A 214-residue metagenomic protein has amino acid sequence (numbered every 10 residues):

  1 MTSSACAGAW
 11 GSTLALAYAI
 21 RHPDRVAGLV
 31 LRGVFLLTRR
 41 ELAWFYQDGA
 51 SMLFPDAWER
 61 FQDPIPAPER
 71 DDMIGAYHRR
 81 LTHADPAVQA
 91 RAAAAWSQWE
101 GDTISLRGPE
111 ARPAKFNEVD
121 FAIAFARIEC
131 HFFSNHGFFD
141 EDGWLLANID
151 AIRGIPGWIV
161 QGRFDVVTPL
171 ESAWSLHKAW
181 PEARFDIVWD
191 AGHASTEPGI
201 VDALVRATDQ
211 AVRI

Functional and structural regions predicted by a protein language model:
M1-W10: Alpha/beta-hydrolase fold nucleophile elbow
S12-P23, L29: Short glycine-enriched nucleophile-adjacent loop and the immediately C-terminal alpha-helix near the catalytic center
D24-Y77: A catalytic-pocket lid/entrance helix-loop region that shapes and gates access to the active site across common
P113-A122: Small-residue-rich helix-loop
H131-I149: Active-site nucleophile elbow and catalytic-triad environment of alpha/beta-hydrolase enzymes
I152-R153, I159-Q161: Short beta-strand/loop motif that positions the catalytic acidic residue of the alpha/beta-hydrolase fold
V166-S172: Conserved alpha/beta-hydrolase "acid-adjacent" motif
A183-I214: Catalytic active-site module of serine/aspartate enzymes centered on a nucleophile-bearing elbow/loop
